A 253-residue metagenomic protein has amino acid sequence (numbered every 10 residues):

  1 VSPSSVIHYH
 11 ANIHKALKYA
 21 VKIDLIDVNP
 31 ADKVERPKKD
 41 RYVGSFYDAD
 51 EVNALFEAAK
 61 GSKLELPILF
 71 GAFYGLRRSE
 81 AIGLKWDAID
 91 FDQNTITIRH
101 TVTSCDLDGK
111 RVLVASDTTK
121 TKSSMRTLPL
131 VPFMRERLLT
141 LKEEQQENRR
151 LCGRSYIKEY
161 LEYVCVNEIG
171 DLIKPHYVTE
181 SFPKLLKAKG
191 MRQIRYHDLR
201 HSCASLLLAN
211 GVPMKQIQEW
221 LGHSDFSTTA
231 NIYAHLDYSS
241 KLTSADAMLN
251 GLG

Functional and structural regions predicted by a protein language model:
V1-L25, R41, L172-Y177, R192-D198: N-terminal core-binding DNA-recognition domain of tyrosine site-specific recombinases/integrases
I7, K22-V28, D32-W86, D92 (+4 more regions): Basic, Lys/Arg- and aromatic-enriched nucleic-acid-binding interface segment
A20-P30, F91-Q93, H100-L107, L138-R154: Proline-centered turn/helix-capping motifs that create local helix->coil transitions or kinks
K38, F46, V102-S104, R135 (+1 more regions): Catalytic-site neighborhood detector that most strongly recognizes the C-terminal catalytic loop/helix of tyrosine
N53, E57-L64, Y74, L128 (+3 more regions): Short, basic (Lys/Arg/His-rich) helix/loop patches that form interaction surfaces in the mid-to-C-terminal regions
A54-K60, L107-A115, N210, N231 (+1 more regions): DNA/chromatin major-groove-contacting recognition/catalytic segments
G83-I89, Q218-S224, A234: A short, basic/aromatic helix-end/turn motif that makes direct DNA contacts
Q93, S104-M125, P132-M134, T140 (+4 more regions): C-terminal secondary-structure termini that scaffold catalytic or DNA-interacting sites
